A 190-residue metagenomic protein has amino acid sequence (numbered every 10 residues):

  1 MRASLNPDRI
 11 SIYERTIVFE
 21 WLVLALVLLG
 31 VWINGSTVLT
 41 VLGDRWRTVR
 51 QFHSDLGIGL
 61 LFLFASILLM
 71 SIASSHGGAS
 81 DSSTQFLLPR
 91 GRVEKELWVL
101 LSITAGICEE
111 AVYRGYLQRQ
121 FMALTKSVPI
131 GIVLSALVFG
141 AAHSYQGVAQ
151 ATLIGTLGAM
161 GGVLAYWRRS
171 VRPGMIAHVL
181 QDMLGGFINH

Functional and structural regions predicted by a protein language model:
R2-T16, S36-A105, A123: Juxtamembrane helix-loop-helix connectors linking adjacent transmembrane helices in multi-pass membrane enzymes
F19-L24, L101, L153-G161: Hydrophobic core segments of transmembrane alpha-helices in multi-pass, intramembrane catalytic enzymes
L29-L39, L164-W167: Structural signal for the C-terminal ends of transmembrane alpha-helices and the immediately following loop
V41, Q51, D55, Y116 (+4 more regions): Alpha-helical transmembrane segments and their helix-entry boundary regions
T48-F52, V93-K95, L124-I130, G147-V148 (+1 more regions): Membrane-helix interface segments
I107-V112, Y116-L117, A141, Y145 (+1 more regions): Active-site His/Glu-centered metal-binding helix of metallohydrolases
C108-L134, V163-S170: Membrane-interface helix/loop boundary segments of multi-pass membrane proteins
V133, F139, V148-H190: Functionally important transmembrane alpha-helices
